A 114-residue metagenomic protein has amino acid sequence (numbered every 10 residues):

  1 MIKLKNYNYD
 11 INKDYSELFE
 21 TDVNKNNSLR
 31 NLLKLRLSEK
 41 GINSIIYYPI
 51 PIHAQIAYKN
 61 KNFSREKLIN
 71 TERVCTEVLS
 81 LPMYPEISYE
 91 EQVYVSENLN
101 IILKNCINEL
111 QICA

Functional and structural regions predicted by a protein language model:
M1-A114: PLP-dependent aminotransferase class I/II
